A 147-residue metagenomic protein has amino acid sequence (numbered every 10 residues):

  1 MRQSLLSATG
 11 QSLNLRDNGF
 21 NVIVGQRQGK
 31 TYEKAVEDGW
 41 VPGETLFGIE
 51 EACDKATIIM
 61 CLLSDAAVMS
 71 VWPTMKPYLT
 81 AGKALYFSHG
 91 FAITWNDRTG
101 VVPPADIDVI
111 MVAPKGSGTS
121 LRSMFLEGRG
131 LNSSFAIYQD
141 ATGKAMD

Functional and structural regions predicted by a protein language model:
M1-G43: NAD(P)+-binding Rossmann beta1-loop-alpha1 motif at the extreme N-terminus of oxidoreductases
S4-T9, G29, A66, L85 (+2 more regions): Gly/Ser/Thr-rich loops at beta-strand to alpha-helix junctions that form or flank small-molecule/cofactor-binding
L13-G19, D54-T57, L131: Short, surface-exposed connector motifs at secondary-structure boundaries
N14-D17, D38-G39, T74-P77, T99-P103 (+1 more regions): Short, glycine/charged-enriched secondary-structure capping and boundary segments
N21-I23, T57-M60, K83-A84, I107-I110 (+1 more regions): Structural motif
G39-E50, G116-S117: Glycine-rich, highly charged phosphate/nucleotide-binding loops
G48-V101: Rossmann-fold NAD(P) dinucleotide-binding segment
Y86-D147: Rossmann-fold dinucleotide-binding core
